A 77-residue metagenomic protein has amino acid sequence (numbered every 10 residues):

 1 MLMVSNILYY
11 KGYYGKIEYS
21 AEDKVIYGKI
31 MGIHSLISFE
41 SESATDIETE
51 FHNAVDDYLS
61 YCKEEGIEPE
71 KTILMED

Functional and structural regions predicted by a protein language model:
M1-Y14, D23, T45, T49-D77: Short, charged, surface-exposed hinge/linker loops at domain edges that act as mobile lids or interdomain connectors
K16-S38: A short, structured beta-strand/loop element
